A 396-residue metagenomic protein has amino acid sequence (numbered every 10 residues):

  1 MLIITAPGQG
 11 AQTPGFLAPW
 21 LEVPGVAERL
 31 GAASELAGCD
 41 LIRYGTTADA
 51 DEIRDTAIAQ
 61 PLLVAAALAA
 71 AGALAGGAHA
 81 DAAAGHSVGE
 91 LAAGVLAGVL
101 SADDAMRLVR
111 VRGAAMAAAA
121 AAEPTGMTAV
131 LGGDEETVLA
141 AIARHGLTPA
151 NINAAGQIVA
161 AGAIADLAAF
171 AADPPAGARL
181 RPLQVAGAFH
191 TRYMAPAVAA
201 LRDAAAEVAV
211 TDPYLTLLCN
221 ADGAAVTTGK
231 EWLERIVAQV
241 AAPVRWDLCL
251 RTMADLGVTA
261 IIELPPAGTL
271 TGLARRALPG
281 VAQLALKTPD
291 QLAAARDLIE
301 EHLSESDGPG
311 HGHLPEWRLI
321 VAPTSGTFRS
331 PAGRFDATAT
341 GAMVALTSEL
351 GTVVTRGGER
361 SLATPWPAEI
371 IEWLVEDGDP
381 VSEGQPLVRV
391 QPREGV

Functional and structural regions predicted by a protein language model:
M1-T137, L183, A260-P289: FabD-like malonyl-/acyl-CoA
Q9-A11, A37-C39, D49, L96-A241: Alpha/beta catalytic cores of group-transfer enzymes, especially the acyltransferase/condensing modules of polyketide
A75, R251-G257: Non-catalytic positions within long, well-ordered alpha-helices that form the structural scaffold/packing of enzyme
A282-E305: Short, flexible loop segments at boundaries between secondary-structure elements
D307-S361, P367: Acidic, low-complexity mobile loops and tails
A337, L374-V375: Exposed loop and linker-edge segments at protein-protein interfaces
E349, T355, P386, P392-R393: Short, surface-exposed secondary-structure boundary micro-motifs
